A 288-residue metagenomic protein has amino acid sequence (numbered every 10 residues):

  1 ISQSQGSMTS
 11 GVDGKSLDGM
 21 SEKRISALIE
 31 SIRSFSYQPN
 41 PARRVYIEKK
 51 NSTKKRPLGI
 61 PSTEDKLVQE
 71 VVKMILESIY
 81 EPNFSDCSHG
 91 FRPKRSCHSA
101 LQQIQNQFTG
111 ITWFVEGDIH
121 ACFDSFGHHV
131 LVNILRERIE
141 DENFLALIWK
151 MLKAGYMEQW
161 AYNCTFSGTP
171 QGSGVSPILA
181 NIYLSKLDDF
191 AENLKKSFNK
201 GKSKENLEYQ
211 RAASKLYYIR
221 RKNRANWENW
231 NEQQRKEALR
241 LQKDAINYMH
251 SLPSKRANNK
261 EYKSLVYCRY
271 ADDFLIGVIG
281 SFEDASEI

Functional and structural regions predicted by a protein language model:
I1-I288: Non-catalytic terminal/accessory segments
